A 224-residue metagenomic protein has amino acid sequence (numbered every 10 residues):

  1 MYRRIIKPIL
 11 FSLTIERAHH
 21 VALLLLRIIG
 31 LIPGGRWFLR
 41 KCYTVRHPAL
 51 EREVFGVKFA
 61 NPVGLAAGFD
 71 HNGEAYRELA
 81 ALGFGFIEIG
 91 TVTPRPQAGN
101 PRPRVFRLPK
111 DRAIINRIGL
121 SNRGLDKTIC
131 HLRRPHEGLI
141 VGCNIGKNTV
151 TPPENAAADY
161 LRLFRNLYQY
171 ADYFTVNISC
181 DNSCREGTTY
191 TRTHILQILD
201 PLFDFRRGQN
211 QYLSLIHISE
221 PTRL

Functional and structural regions predicted by a protein language model:
Y2-R52, N116-S121, D126: An N-cap/entry alpha-helix motif that binds or orients negatively charged groups
F59-H71, I145-D159, S219: Active-site mouth loops of central-metabolism enzymes
V63-A67, I87-I89, V141-I145, F174-N177 (+1 more regions): Hydrophobic faces of well-ordered beta-strands that scaffold small-molecule active sites in alpha/beta enzyme cores
H71-L79, N155-N166: Short, acidic/polar
G90-L139: A gly/proline- and charged-residue-enriched helix-loop-helix capping module
T91-Q97, P101-R102, T175-R192: Glycine-rich, proline-tolerant flexible connector loops at the mouths of alpha/beta enzymes
A113, R123-G138, T191-Y212: Alpha-helix-loop-beta-strand connector modules within alpha/beta enzyme cores
S214-L224: Residue-level detector of conserved catalytic or cofactor/ligand-binding positions in enzyme active sites
